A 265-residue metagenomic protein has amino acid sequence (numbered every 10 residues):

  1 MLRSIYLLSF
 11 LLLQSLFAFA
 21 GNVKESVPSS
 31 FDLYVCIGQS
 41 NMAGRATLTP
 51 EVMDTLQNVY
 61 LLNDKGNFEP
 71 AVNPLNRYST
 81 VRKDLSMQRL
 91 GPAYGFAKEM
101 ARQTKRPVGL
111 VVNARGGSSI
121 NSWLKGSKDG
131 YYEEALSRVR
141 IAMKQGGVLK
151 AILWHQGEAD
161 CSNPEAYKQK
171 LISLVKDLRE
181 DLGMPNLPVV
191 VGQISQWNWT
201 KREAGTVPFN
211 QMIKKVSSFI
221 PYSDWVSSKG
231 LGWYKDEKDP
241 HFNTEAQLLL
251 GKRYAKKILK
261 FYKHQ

Functional and structural regions predicted by a protein language model:
M1-V23: Bacterial Sec-dependent N-terminal signal peptides
G21-Q265: Cell-envelope and extracellular/periplasmic
